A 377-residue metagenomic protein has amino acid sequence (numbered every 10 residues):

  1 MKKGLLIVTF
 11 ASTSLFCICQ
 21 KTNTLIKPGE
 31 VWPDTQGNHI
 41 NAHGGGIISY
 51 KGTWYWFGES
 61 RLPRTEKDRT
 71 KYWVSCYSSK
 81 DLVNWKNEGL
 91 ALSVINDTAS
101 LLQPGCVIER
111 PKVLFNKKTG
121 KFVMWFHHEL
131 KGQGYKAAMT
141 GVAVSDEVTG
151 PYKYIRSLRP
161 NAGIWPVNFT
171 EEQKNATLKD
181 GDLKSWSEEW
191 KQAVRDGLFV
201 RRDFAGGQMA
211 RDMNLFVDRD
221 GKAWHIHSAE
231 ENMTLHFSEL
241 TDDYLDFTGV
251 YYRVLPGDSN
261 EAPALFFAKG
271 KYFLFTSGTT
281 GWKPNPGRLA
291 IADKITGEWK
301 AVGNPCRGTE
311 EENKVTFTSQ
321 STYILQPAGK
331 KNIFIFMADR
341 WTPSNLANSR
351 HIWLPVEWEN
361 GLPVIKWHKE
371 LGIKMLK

Functional and structural regions predicted by a protein language model:
M1-T22: Bacterial Sec-dependent N-terminal signal peptides
C19-K377: Carbohydrate-active catalytic/glycan-binding domains of CAZyme proteins, especially the secreted or lumenal ectodomains
